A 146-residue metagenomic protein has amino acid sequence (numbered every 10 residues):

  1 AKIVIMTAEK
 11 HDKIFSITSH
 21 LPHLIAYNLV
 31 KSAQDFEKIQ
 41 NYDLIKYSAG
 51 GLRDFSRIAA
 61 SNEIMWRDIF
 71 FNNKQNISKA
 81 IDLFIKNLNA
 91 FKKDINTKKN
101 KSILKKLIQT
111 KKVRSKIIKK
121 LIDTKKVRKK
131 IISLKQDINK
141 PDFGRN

Functional and structural regions predicted by a protein language model:
A1-D54: Internal alpha-helical scaffold of NAD(P)-dependent oxidoreductase catalytic cores
E9, D137, G144-N146: A conserved regulatory-domain signal marking ACT and ACT-like small-molecule sensing domains and adjacent regulatory
N41-Q109, K120-D123, R128: Interdomain hinge/lid region at the active-site interface of Rossmann-like NAD(P)-dependent oxidoreductases
T110-R114: Hydrophobic, well-ordered beta-alpha structural blocks that scaffold small-molecule cofactor pockets
I117: Short arginine-rich
V127-I131, K135-I138, D142: Extended helical scaffolds that flank P-loop GTPase cores
